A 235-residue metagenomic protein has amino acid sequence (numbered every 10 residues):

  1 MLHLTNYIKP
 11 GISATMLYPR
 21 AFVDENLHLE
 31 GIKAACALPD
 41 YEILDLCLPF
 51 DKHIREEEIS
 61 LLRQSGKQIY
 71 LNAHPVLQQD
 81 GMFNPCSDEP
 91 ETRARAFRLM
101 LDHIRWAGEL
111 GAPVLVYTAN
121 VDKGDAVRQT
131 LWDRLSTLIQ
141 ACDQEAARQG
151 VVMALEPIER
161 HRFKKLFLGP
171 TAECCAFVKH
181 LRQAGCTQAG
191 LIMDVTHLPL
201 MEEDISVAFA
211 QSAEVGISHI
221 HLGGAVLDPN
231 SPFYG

Functional and structural regions predicted by a protein language model:
M1-G108, C186-A189: N-terminal pre-domain/capping segments
L2, C86-G190, L200: Active-site acidic/histidine proton-transfer and metal-coordination neighborhood in alpha/beta enzyme cores
M16-Y18, L48-F50, P75-L77, A119-K123 (+3 more regions): Active-site-proximal loop/turn and secondary-structure-junction residues that shape catalytic pockets, frequently
A21-N26, S87-E91, A126, L168-T171 (+2 more regions): Gly/Pro-rich active-site loop or hairpin
D40-R55, K179-V207, S212: Extended hydrophobic secondary-structure segments
I43-C47, L71, V116, A154 (+1 more regions): Conserved beta-strand positions in the central sheet of alpha/beta enzyme cores
E57-G66, L138-E145, A208: Catalytic-core regions built around general acid/base machinery
Q64-I69, Q149-V151, Y234: Short acidic, glycine/proline-enriched helix-loop-strand junctions
